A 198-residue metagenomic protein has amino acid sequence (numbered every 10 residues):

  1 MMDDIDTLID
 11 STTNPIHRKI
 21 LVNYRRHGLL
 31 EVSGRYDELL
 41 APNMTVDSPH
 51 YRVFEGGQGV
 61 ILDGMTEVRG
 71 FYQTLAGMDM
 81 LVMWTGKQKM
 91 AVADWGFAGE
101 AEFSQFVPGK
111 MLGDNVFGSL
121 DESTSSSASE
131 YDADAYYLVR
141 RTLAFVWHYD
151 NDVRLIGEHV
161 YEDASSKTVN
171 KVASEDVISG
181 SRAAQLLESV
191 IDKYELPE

Functional and structural regions predicted by a protein language model:
M1-E198: C-terminal and inter-domain tail/linker signature
